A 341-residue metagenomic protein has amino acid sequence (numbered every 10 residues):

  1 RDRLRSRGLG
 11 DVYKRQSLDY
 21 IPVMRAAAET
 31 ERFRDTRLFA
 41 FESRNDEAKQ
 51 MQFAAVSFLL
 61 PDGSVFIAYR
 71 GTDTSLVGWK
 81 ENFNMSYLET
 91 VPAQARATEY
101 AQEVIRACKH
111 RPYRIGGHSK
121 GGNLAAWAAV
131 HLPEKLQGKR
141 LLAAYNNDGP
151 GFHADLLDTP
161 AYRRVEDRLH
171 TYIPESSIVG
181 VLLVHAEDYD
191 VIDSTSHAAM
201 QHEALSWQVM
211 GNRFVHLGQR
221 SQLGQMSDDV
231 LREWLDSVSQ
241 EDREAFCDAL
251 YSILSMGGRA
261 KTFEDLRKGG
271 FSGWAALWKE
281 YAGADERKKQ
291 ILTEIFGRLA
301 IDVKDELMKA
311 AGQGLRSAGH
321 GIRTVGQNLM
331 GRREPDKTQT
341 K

Functional and structural regions predicted by a protein language model:
D2-L9, Y13: Single conserved hydrophobic/aromatic residue that forms the stacking wall/gate of nucleotide- or nucleobase-binding
D11-R114, K135-L136, L141, I322: A conserved cap/lid and substrate-binding interface adjacent to the catalytic center of lipid-processing enzymes
P61-S64, K109-Y113, E134-K341: Serine hydrolase/lipase
S75-L76, N123, F152-A154: Eukaryotic short linear interaction motifs
Y100-V104, A128-A129, Q201: Buried hydrophobic packing segments
G116-G121, A125: Gly/Ala-rich beta-loop-alpha elbow adjacent to hydrolase catalytic centers
A125-E134: Short glycine-enriched nucleophile-adjacent loop and the immediately C-terminal alpha-helix near the catalytic center
